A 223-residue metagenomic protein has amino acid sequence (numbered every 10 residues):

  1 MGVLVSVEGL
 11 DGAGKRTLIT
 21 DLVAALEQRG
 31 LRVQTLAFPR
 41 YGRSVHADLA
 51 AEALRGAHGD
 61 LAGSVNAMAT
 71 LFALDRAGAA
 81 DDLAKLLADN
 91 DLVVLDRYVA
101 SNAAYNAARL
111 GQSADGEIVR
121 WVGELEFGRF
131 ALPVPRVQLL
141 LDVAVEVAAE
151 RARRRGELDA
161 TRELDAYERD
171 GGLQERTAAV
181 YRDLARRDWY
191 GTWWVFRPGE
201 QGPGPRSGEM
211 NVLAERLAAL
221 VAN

Functional and structural regions predicted by a protein language model:
M1-G2: Phosphate-binding P-loop
V5-V7: Hydrophobic anchor at the beta1->P-loop junction of P-loop NTPases
L10: P-loop (Walker A) phosphate-binding loop of NTP-binding proteins
A13: ATP-binding Walker
R16: Walker A/P-loop
D21-V23, E146-N223: NTP-dependent small-molecule kinase module
L31-F130: ATP-dependent small-molecule kinase phosphotransfer cores that center on conserved nucleotide phosphate-binding segments
N102-A179: A glycine- and Lys/Arg-enriched "phosphate-lid" helix/loop adjacent to the NTP-binding pocket of small-molecule kinases
